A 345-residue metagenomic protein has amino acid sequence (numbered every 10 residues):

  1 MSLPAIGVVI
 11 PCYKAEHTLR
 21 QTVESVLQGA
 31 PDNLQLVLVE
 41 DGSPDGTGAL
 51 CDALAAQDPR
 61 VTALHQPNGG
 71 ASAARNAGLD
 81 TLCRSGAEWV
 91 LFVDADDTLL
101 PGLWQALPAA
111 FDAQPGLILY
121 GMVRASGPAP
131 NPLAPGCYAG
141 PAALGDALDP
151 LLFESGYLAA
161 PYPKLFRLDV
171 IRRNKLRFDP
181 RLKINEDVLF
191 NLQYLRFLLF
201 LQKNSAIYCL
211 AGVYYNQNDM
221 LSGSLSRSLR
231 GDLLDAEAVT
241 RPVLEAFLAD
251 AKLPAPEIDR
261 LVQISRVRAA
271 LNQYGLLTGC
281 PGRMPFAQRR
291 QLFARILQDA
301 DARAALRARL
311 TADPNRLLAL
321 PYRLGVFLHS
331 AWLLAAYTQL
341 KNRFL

Functional and structural regions predicted by a protein language model:
E24-N33: Short, acidic, metal-binding catalytic loop of nucleotide-sugar glycosyltransferases
N33-G42, T62-P67, A95: Short beta-strand/loop segment that forms part of the nucleotide-sugar
E40-L50, G70: A conserved acidic beta->alpha catalytic loop
Q66-S85: Glycine-rich, basic loop-to-helix element that forms the pyrophosphate-binding segment of sugar-nucleotide handling
V90: Short aromatic/hydrophobic "clamp" motif used to bind/position activated sugar donors
A95-L233: Donor-binding/catalytic cores of nucleotide-activated saccharide and glycerol-phosphate transferases/polymerases
G212-L221, S226-L253, A269-N272, L276-R303: Catalytic core of nucleotide-sugar-dependent glycosyltransferases
T278-L345: Membrane-interface aromatic/basic loop that binds lipid-linked glycans or pyrophosphate carriers, typified by
